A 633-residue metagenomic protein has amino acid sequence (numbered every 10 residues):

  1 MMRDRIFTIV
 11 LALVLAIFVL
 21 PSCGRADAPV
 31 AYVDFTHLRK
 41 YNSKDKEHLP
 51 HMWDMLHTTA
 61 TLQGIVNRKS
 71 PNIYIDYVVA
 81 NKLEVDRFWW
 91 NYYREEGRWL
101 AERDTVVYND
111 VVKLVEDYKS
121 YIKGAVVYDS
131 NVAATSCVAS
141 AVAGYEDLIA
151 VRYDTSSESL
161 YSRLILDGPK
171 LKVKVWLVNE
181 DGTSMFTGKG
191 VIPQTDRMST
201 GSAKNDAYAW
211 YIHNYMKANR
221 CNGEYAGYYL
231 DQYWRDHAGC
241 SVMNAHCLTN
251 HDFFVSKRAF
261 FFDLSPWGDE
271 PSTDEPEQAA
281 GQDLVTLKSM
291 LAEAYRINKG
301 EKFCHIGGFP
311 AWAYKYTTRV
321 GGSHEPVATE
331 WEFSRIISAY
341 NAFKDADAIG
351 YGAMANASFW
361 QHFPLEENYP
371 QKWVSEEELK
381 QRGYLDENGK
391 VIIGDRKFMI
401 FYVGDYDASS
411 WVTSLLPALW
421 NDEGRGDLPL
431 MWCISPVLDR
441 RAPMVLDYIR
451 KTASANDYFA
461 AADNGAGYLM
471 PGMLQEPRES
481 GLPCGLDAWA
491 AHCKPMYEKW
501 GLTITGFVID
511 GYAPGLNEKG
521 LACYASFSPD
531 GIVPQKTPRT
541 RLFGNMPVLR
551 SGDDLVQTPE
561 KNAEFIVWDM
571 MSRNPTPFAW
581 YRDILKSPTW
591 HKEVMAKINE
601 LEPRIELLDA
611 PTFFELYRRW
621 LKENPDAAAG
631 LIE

Functional and structural regions predicted by a protein language model:
M1-V10: Bacterial N-terminal signal peptides that target proteins for export
V10-F18: Bacterial N-terminal signal peptides
F18-A28: Bacterial Sec-dependent signal peptides at the C-terminal "C-region" and cleavage site
D27-E367: Preference for solvent-exposed, low-hydrophobicity sequence contexts
A125, D439-R440, S480-D487, P514-G515 (+1 more regions): Soluble non-cytosolic domains of exported or imported proteins
D283-A311, M399, G404-P417, E423-D427 (+2 more regions): Catalytic grooves of carbohydrate-active enzymes
N356-R450: Active-site beta->alpha N-cap acidic-glycine motif
S435-P495, K499-L502: Substrate-binding cleft of extracellular glycoside hydrolase catalytic domains
